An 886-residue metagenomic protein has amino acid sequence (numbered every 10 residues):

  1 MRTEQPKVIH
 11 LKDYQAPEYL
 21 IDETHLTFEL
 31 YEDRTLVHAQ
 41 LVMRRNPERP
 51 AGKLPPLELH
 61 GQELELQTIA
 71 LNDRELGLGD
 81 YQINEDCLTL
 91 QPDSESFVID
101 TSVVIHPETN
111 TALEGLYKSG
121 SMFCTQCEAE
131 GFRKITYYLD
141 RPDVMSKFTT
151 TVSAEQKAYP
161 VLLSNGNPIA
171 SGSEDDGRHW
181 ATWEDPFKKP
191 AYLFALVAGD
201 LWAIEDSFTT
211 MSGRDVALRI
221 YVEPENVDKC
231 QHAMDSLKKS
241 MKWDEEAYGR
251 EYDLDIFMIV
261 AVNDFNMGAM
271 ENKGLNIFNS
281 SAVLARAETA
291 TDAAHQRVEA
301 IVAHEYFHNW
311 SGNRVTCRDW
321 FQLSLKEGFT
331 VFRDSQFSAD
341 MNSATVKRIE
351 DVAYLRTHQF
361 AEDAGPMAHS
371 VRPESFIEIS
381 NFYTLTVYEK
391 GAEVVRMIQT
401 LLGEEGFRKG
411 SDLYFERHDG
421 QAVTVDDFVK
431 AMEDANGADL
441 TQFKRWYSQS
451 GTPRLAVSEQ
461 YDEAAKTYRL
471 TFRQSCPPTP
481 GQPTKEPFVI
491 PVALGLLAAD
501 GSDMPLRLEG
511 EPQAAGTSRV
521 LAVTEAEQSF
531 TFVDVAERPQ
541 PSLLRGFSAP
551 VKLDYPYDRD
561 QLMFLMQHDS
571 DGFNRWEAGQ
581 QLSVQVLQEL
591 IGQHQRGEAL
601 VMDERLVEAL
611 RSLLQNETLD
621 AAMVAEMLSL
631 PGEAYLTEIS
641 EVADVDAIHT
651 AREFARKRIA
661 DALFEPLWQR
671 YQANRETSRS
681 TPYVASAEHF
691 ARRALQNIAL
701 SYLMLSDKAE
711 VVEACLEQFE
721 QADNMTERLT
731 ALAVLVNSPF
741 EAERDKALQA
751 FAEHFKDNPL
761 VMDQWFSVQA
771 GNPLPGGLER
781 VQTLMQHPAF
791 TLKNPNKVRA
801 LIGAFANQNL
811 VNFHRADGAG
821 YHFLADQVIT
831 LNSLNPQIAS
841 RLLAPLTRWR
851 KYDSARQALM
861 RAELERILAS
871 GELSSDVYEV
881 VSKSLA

Functional and structural regions predicted by a protein language model:
M1-L36, Y117-Q126, Y138, P142 (+1 more regions): N-terminal, polar/Ser/Thr-rich
Q40-L64, Y137-D140, S146-E155, D426 (+1 more regions): Surface-exposed beta-strand/loop patches in extracellular or lumenal glycoproteins
N46-S119, D140, D175-D176, V523-P539: A surface-exposed beta-strand-loop module
E65-N72, D439-Q442, T452-L543, T637-S640 (+3 more regions): Beta-strand-rich binding/interaction modules
S102-E205, G572-R575, L582: Extended, low-hydrophobicity, Ser/Thr/Pro/Gly-biased non-transmembrane segments
I105-A112, P477-P478, F547-L553: Short acidic/polar inter-strand loop motif in beta-rich domains
W183, S212-A464, R469-F472: Hydrophobic alpha-helical and helix-loop surface patches within well-folded domains that function as non-catalytic
T357, V533-A886: Long, ordered, helix-rich scaffold segments
